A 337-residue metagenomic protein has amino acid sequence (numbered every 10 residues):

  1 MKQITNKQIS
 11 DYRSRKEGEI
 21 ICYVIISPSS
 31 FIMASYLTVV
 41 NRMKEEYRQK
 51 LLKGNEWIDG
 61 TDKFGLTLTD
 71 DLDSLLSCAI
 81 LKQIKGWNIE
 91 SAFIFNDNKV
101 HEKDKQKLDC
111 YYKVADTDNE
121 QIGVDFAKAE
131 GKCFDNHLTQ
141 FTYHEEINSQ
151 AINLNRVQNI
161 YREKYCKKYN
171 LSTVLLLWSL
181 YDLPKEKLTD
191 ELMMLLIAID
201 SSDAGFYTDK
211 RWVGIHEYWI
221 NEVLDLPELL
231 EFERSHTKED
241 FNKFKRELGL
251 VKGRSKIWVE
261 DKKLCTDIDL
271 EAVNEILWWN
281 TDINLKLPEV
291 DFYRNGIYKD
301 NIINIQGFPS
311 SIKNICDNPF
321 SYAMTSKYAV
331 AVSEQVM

Functional and structural regions predicted by a protein language model:
N6, D11-Y12: Intrinsic-disorder-associated, low-complexity terminal segments enriched in Asp/Asn/His/Tyr and depleted of Lys/Arg
G18-F31: Intrinsically disordered, low-complexity segments enriched in serine/proline and basic residues
A34-R211, E260-M337: Replace "Mg2+/Mn2+-dependent" with "divalent metal-dependent
V174-R254: Hydrophobic, aromatic-enriched interface-forming segments
